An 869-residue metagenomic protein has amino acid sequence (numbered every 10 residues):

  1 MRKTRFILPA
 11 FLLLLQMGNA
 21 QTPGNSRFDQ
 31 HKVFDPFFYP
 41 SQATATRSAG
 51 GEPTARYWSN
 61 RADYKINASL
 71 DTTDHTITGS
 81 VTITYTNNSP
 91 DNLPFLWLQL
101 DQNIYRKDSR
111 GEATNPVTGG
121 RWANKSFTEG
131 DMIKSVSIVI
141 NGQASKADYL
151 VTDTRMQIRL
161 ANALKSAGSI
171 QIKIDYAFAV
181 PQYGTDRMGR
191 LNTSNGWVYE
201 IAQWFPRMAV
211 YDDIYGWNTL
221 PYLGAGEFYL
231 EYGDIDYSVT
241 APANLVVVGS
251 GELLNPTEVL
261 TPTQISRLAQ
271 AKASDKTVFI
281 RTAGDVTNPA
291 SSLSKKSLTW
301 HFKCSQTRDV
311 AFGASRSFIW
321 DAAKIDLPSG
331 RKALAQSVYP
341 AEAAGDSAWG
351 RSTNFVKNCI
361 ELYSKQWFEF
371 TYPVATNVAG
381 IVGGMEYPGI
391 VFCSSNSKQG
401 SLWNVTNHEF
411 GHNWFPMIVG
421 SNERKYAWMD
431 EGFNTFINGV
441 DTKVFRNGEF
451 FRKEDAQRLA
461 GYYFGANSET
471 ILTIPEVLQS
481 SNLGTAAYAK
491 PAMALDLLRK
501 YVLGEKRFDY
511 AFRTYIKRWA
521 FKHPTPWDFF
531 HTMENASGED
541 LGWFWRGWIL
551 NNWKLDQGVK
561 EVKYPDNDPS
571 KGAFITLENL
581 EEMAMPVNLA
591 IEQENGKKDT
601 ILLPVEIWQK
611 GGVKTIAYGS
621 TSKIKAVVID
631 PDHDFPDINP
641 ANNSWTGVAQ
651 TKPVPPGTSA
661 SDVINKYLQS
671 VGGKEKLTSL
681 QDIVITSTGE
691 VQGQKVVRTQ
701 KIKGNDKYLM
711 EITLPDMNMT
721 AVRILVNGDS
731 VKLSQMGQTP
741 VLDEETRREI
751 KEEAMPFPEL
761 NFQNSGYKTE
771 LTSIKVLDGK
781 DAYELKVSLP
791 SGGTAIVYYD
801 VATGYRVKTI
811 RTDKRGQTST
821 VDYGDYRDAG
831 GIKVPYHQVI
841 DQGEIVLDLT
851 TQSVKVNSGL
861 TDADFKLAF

Functional and structural regions predicted by a protein language model:
A20, F28-Q42, R47, A62 (+4 more regions): Hydrophobic alpha-helical and helix-loop surface patches within well-folded domains that function as non-catalytic
P23-F28, T76, T86, N92 (+6 more regions): A surface-exposed beta-strand-loop module
L70, H75, S80, N665-Q738 (+1 more regions): N-terminal mature ectodomain segment of secretory-pathway/periplasmic proteins
D108-A123, A177-E231, I235, N255-P256 (+1 more regions): Glycine/proline-rich low-complexity spacer/linker segments in large multi-domain proteins
A209-D213, L223-N407, F436: Hydrophobic helix-coil surface modules that form long, contiguous segments used for peptide/substrate interaction
V248-G249, T261, Q557-G558, Y564-P631: Beta-strand-rich binding/interaction modules
P653-D662, Q669, N727-T794, V801-T803 (+2 more regions): Flexible, processing/modification-adjacent segments and terminal tails in exported/periplasmic/extracellular proteins
K780-L867: Gly/Pro-enriched, hydrophobic low-complexity segments that function as extracytoplasmic propeptides/linkers
